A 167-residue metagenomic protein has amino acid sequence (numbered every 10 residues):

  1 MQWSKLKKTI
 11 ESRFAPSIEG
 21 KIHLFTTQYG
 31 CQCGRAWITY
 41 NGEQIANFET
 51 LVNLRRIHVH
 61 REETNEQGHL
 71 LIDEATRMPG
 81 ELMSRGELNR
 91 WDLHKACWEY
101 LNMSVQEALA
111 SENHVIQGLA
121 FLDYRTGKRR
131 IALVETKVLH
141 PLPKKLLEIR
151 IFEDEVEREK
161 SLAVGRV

Functional and structural regions predicted by a protein language model:
M1-V167: Alpha-helical scaffold segments
